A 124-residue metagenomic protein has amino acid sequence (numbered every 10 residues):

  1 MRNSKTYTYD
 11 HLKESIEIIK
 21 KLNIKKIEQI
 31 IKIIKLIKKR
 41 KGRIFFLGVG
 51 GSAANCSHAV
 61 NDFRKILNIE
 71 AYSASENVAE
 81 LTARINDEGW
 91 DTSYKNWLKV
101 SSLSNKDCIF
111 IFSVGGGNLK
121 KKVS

Functional and structural regions predicted by a protein language model:
M1-L22: Generic N-terminal amphipathic, Lys/Arg-enriched alpha-helix
T8, L12, I27-I30, C56: Hydrophobic packing residues in well-ordered alpha-helices of helical domains and bundles
L12, I16, I31-I34, V60: A generic alpha-helix structural signal
L22-R40: A short, well-structured juxtamembrane/interface segment
I27-I30, W90, Y94, V123: Amphipathic coiled-coil/heptad-repeat helices and related helical stalk/stem segments that mediate oligomerization
K35-L103, C108: Glycine-rich, small/polar surface segments that engage phosphate groups of diverse ligands
D107-G117: Alpha-helical transmembrane segments of helical membrane proteins, especially in multi-pass transport, channel
G117-S124: Glycine/threonine-rich flexible loop motifs
